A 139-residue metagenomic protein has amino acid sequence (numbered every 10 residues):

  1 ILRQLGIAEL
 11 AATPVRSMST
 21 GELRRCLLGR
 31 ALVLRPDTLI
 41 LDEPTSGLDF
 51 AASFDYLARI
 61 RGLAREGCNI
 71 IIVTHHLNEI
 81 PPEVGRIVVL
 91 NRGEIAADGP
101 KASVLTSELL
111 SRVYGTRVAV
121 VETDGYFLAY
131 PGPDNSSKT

Functional and structural regions predicted by a protein language model:
L2-L10: Conserved ABC ATPase "signature" region
P14-M18: Conserved ABC ATPase signature
R35: Conserved catalytic motifs of ABC-family nucleotide-binding domains
L39-D42: Catalytic Walker B motif of ABC-type/P-loop ATPase nucleotide-binding domains
T74-H75: H-loop/switch region of ABC-family ATPase nucleotide-binding domains
Y114-T139: ABC ATPase nucleotide-binding domains
